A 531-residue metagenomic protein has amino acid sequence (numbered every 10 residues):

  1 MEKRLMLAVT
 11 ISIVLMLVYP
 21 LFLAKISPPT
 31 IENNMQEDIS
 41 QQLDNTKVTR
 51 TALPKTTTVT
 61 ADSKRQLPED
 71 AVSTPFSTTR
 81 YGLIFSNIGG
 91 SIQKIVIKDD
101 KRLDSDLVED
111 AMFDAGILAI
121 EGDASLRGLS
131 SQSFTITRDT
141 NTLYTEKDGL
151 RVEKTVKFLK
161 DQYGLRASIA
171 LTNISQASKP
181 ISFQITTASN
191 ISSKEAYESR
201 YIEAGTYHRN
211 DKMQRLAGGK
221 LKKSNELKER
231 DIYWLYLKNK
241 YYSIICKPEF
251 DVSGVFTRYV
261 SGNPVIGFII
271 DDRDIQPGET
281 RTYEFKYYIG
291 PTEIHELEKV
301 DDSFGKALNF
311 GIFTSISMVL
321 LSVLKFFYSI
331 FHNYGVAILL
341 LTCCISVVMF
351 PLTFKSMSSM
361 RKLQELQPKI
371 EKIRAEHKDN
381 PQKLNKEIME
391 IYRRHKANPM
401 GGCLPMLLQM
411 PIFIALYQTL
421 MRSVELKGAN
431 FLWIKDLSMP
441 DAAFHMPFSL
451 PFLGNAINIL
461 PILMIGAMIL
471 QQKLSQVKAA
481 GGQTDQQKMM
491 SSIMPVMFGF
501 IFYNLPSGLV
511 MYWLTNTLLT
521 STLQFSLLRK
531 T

Functional and structural regions predicted by a protein language model:
M1-E2, N45, T145, V152: Generic N-terminal leader/processing signal
M1-L5, D70, L221: Short, charged low-complexity linear motifs
M1-Q41, F85, I169-A170, T186 (+3 more regions): Helix-loop-helix
L21-D104: Juxtamembrane extramembrane loops of integral membrane proteins
I26, K64-E69, F76, N141 (+5 more regions): Generic low-polarity alpha-helical segments
N33-N34, T56-Q66, T135-T137, F158 (+2 more regions): Intrinsic low-complexity, intrinsically disordered segments enriched in polar/basic residues
P75-K306: Soluble non-transmembrane domains of integral membrane proteins
